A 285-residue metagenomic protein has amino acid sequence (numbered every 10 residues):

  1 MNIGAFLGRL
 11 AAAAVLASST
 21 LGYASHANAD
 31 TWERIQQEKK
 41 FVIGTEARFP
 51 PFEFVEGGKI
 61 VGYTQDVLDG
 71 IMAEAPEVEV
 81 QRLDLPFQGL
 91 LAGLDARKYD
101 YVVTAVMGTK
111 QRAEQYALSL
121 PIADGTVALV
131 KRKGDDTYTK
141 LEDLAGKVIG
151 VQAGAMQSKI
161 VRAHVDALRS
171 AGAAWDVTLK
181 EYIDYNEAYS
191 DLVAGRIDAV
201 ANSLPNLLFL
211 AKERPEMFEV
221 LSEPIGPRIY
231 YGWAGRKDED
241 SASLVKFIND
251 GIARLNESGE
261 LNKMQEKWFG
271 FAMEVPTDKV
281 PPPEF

Functional and structural regions predicted by a protein language model:
D30-A105, F247-I248, S258, K267: Extracytoplasmic small-molecule ligand-binding "clamshell" domains of the periplasmic binding protein/Venus flytrap
T31, M156-A171, E219-V220, I252-F285: Ligand-binding clefts/hinges and TM-proximal coupling segments of bilobed small-molecule sensing domains
A47, A123-K131, K212-N249, G270-F285: Periplasmic-binding protein-like
V55, L68-V78, Q157-E181, A211-P215: Ligand-binding cleft/hinge of the Venus flytrap
G62-A75, D135, E142-D143, K147-M156 (+2 more regions): Extended ligand-binding regions for polar small-molecule ligands
D69, A73, Q81-D143, P224-I225 (+1 more regions): Acidic, polar ligand-binding/catalytic clefts
V80-A92, D136-T137, D176-S190, I229: Short helix-initiation/N-cap motifs at beta->coil->alpha
G89, A105-E114, I160-L168, N186 (+2 more regions): A ligand-binding cleft/hinge motif common to bilobed small-molecule-binding domains
